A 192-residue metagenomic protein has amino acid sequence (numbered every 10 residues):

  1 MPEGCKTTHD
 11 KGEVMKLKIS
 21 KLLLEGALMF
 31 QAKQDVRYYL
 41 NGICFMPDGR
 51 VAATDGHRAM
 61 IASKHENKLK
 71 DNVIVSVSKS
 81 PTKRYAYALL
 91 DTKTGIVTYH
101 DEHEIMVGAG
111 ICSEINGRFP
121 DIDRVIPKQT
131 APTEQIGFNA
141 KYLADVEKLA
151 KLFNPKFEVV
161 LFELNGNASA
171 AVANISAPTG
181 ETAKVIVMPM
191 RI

Functional and structural regions predicted by a protein language model:
K6-I192: DNA polymerase processivity clamps
